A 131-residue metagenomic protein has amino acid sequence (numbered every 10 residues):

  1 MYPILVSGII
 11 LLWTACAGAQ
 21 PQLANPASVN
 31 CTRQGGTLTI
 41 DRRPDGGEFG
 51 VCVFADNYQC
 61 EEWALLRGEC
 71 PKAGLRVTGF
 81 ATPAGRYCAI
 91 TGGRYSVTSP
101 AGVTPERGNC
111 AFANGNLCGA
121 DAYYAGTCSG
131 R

Functional and structural regions predicted by a protein language model:
M1-I4, R94-S96: Generic preference for hydrophobic/aromatic residues in regular secondary structure cores
P3-T14: Bacterial N-terminal signal peptides
C16-R131: Mitochondrial intermembrane space
